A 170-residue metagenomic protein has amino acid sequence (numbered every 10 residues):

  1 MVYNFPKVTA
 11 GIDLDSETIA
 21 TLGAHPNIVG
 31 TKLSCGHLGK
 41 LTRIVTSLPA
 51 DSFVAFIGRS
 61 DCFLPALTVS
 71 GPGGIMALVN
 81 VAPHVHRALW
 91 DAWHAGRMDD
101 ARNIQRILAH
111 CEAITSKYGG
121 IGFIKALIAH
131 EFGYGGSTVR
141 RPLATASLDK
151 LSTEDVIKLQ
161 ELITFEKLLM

Functional and structural regions predicted by a protein language model:
M1-G11, L169: Active-site beta->alpha loop and helix N-cap motifs at the rims of alpha/beta catalytic domains
K7-Y118: Catalytic alpha/beta core domains of metabolic enzymes, predominantly
S70, L78, A82-M170: C-terminal alpha-helical cap/extension of soluble enzyme domains
